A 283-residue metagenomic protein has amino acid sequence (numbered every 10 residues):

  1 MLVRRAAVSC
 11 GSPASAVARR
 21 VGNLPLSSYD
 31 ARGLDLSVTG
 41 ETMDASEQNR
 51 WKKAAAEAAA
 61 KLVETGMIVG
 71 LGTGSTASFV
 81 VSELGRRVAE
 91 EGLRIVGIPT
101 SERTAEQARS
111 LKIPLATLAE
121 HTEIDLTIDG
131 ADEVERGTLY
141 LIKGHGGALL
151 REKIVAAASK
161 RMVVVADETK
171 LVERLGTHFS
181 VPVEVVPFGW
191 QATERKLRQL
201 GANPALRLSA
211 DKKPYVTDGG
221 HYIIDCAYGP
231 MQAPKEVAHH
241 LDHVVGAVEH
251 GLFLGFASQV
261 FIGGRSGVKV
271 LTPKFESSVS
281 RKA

Functional and structural regions predicted by a protein language model:
M1-A6: N-terminal chloroplast transit peptides
G40-E47, W51-A54, E102-A283: Conserved phosphate- and dinucleotide-binding cores of soluble alpha/beta proteins, encompassing both enzyme active
A59-E64: Glycine-rich helix-loop-beta junction characteristic of Rossmann-like nucleotide cofactor-binding loops
G66-V69, E90-G97, Y140, S258: Short active-site oxyanion
G70-T76: Glycine-rich beta-strand-to-loop/alpha-helix junction loops that act as flexible
L84-A89: Active-site catalytic pocket residues across diverse enzymes, especially alpha/beta-hydrolases
